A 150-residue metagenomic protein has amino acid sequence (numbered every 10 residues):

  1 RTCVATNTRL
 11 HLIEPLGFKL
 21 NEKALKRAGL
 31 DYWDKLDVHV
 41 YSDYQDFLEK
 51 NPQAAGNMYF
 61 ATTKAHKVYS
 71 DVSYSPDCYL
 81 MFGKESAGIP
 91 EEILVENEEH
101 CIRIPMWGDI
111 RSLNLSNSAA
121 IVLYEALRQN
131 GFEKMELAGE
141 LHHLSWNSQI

Functional and structural regions predicted by a protein language model:
R1-I150: Post-transcriptional modification and biogenesis factors for structured RNAs of the translation apparatus
